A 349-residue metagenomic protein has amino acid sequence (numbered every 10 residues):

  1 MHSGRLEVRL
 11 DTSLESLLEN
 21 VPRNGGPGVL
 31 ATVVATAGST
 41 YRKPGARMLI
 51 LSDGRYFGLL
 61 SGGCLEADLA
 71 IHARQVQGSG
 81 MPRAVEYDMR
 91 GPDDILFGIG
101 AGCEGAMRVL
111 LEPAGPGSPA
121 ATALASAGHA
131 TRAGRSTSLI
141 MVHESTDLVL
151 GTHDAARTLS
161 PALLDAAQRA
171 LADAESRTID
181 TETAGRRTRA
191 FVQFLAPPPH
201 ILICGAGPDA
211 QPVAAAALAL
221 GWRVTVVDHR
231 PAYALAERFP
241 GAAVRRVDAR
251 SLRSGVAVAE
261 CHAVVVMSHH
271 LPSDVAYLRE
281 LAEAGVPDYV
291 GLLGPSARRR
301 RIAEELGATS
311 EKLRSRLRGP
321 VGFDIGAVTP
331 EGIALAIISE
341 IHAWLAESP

Functional and structural regions predicted by a protein language model:
H2-H229, Y233-R245, A259-H262, E305 (+2 more regions): Segments forming oxygen-rich coordination pockets for charged ligands
G25, V258, E283-A284, E311: Alpha-helix termination/capping residues and helix-transition junctions
G62, A206, H270-L271, P295 (+2 more regions): Short beta->alpha junction loops/turns
V227, A263-D274, L278-E305: ADP-ribose/adenylate-binding Rossmann-like module
H229-A232, D248-L252, L293-A297: Short, acidic/turn-prone active-site loops that include or flank metal/cofactor- and phosphate-binding residues
R250-E260: Short amphipathic alpha-helix with an adjacent loop that forms part of the alpha/beta core around
P287-D288, L292-P349: Adenosine-phosphate binding glycine-rich loop
